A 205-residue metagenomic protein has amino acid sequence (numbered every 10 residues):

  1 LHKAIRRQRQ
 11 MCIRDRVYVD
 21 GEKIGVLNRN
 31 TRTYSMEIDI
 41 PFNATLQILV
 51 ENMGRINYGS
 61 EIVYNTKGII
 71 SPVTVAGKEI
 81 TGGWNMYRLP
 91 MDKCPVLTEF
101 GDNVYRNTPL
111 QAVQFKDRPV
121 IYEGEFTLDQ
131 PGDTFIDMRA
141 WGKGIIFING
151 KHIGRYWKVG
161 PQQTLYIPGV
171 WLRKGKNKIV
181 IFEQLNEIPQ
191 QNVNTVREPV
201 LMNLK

Functional and structural regions predicted by a protein language model:
L1, I167-G169: Signal that preferentially marks extracellular ectodomain short beta-strand elements of beta-sandwich modules
L1-R9, I13: Single conserved hydrophobic/aromatic residue that forms the stacking wall/gate of nucleotide- or nucleobase-binding
R7-Q10, V19-D20, D137-W141: Short acidic, flexible loop segments centered on an aromatic residue
R14, D133, K143-I145: Exposed beta-strand and adjacent loop surfaces of beta-rich binding modules that mediate intermolecular recognition
Y18-G25, F147-I153: Short strand-turn-strand beta-turns centered on an Asx-Gly dipeptide
I24-N30, R155-V159: Short beta-strand segments within Ig-like beta-sandwich modules, predominantly Fibronectin type-III
T31-Y34, L165: Active-site-adjacent structural elements in folded domains
M36, I40-D133, M138-W141, K151-I153 (+2 more regions): An acidic-aromatic loop/edge-strand motif
